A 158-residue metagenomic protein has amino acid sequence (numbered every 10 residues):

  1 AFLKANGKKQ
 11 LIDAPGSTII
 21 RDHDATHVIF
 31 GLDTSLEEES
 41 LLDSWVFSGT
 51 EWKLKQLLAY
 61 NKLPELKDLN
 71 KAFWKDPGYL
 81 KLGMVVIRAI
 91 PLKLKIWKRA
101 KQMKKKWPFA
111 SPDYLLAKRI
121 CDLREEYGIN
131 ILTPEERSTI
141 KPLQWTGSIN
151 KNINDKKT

Functional and structural regions predicted by a protein language model:
A1-L115: Core of folded catalytic or high-affinity ligand/protein-binding domains in predominantly eukaryotic proteins
A89-T158: Long, solvent-exposed, polar/charged low-complexity segments
